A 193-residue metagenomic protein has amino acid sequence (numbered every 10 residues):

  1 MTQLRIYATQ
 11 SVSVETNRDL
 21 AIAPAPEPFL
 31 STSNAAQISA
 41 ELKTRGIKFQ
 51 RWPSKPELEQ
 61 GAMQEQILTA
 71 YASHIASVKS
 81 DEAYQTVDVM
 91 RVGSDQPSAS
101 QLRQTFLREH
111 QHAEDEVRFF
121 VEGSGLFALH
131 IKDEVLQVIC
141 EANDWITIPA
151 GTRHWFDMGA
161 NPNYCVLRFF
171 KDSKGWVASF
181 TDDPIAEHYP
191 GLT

Functional and structural regions predicted by a protein language model:
M1-Y84: N-terminal leader/capping segments at the start of a protein or of a new domain
I6, R51, D88-R91, R168: Structural signal for conserved beta-strand scaffold positions within catalytic alpha/beta enzyme cores
D88-A113: Conserved short histidine dyad/triad with adjacent acidic residue
Q111-I131: Short, conserved beta-strand element in jelly-roll/cupin
L129-I139, M158-G159, A178-F180: A short secondary-structure junction signal
C140-A160: Conserved metal-binding segment of the jelly-roll/cupin
D157-T193: Double-stranded beta-helix
